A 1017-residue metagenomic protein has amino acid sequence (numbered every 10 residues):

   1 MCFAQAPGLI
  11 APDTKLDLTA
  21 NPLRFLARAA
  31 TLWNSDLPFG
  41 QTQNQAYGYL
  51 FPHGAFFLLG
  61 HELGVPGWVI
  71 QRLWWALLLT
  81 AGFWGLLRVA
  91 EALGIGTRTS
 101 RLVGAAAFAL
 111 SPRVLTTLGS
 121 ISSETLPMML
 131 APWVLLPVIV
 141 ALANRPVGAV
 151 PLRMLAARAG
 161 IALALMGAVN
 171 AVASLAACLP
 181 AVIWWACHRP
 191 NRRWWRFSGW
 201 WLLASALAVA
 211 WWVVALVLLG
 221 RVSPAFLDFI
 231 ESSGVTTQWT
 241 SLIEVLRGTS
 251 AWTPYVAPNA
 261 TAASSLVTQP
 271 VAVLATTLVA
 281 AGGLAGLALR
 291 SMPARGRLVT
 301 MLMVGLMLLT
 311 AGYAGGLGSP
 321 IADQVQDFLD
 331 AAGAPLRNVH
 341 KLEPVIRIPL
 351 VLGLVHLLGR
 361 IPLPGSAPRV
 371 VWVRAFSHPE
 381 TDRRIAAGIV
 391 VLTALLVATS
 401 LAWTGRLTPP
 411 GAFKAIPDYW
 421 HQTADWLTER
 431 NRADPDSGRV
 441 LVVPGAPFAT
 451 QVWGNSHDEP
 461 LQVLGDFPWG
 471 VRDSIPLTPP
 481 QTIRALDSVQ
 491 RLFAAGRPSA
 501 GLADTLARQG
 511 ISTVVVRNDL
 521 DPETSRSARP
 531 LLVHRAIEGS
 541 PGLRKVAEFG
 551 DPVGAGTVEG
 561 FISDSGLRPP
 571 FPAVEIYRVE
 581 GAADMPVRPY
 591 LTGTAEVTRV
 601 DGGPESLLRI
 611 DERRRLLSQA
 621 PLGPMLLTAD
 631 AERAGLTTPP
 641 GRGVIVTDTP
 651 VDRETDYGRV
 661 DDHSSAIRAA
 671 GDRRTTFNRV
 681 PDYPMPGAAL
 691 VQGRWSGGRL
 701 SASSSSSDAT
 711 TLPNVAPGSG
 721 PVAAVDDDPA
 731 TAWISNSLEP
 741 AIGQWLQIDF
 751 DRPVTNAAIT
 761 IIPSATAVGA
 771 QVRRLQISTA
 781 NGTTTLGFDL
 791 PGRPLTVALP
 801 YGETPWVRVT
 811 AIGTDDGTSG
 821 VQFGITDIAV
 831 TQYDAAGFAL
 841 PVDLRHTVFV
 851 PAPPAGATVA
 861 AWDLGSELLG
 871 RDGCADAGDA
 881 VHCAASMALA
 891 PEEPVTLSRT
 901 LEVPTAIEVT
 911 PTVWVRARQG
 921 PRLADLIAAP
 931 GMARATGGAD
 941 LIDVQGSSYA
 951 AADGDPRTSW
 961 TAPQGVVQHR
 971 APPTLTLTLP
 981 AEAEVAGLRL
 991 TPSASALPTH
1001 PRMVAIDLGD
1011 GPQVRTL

Functional and structural regions predicted by a protein language model:
M1-F83, A106-M129, V245-A251, Y255 (+2 more regions): Membrane-interface coil-to-helix junctions
A29-L37, Y47, W201-L287, R337-V339 (+5 more regions): Periplasmic/ER-lumenal interhelical loops and adjacent helix-loop junctions in multi-pass membrane proteins
A76-L93, T97-P190, F197-L216, L392-A402 (+1 more regions): Membrane-embedded helix bundles of polyisoprenyl
V182, L203-A206, L357-A402: Signature aromatic-anchored transmembrane alpha helix within multi-pass, membrane-resident enzymes that catalyze glycan
A272-L306, G359, R374: Hydrophobic, aromatic-rich transmembrane alpha-helices and their immediate juxtamembrane boundary segments
D382-I475: Extracytoplasmic
R432-R508, P522, A670-D727, R918-A962: Extracytoplasmic/lumenal acceptor-recognition loop(s) of multi-pass membrane glycoenzymes
V553-A716, I812-G813, T818-S948: Activation corresponds to long, low-complexity, non-globular regions
